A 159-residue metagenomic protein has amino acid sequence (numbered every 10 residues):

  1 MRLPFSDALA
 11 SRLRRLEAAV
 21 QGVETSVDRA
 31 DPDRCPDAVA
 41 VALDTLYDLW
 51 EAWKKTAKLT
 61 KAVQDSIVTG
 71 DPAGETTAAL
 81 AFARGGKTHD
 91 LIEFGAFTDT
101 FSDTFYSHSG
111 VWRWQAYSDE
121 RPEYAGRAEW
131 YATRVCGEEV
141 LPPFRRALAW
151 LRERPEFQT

Functional and structural regions predicted by a protein language model:
M1-D37, T60-T159: Acidic, Ser/Thr/Gly/Pro-rich intrinsically disordered interaction regions
S26, A30, A40-K61: Short N-terminal edge-element motif at the start of the domain
